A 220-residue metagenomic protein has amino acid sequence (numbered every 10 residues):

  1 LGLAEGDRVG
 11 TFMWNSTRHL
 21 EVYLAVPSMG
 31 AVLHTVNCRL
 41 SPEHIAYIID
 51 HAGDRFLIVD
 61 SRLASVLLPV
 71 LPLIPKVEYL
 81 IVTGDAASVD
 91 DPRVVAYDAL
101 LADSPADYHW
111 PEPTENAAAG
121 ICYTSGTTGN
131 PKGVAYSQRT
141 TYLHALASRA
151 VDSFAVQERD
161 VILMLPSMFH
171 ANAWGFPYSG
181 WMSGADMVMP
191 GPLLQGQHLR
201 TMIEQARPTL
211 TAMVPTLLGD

Functional and structural regions predicted by a protein language model:
L1, E5, S28-A99, V214: Structural core segment of the AMP-binding/adenylate-forming
L1, I48, L100, V188 (+1 more regions): CheY-like receiver
L1, W14-T17, P166-H170: AMP-binding (ANL) adenylation modules
L1-L3, D7, P105-A117, I121-L163 (+2 more regions): Conserved adenylate-forming
R8, W14-H34, C38-P42, D50-F56 (+3 more regions): A short helix-loop-beta submotif of the ANL/AMP-binding
W14, V59-P69, P166, P192 (+1 more regions): Adenylate-forming
R18-E21, H44, S65-P69, H198 (+1 more regions): Phosphate- and divalent-cation-binding pockets in alpha/beta enzyme and binding domains that engage nucleotide-derived
M29, Y142-V161, F169-L210: Conserved AMP-binding/adenylation subdomain of ANL enzymes
